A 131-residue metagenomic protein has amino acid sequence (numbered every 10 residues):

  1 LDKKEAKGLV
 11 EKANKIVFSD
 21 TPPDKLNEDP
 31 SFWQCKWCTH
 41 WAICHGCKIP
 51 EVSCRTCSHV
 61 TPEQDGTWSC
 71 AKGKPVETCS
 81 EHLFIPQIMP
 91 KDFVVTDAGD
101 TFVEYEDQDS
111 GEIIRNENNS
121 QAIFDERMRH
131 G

Functional and structural regions predicted by a protein language model:
L1-G131: Metal-dependent nuclease catalytic regions and adjoining charged, substrate-binding loops involved in nucleic-acid end
